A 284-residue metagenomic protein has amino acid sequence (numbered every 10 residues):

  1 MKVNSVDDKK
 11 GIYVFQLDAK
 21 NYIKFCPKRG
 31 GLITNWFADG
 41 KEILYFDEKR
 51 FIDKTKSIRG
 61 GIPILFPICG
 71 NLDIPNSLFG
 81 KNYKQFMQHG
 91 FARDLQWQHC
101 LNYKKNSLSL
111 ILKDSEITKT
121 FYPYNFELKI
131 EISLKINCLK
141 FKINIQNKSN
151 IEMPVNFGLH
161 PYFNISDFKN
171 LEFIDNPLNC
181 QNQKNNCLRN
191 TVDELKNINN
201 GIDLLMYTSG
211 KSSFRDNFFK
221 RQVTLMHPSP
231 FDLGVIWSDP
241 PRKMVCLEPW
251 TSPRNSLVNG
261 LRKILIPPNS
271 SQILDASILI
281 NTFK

Functional and structural regions predicted by a protein language model:
M1-D7, N82-K135: Extended, loop-rich substrate-binding clefts of extracytoplasmic carbohydrate-active enzymes
M1-P63, L72-N76, G210-F231, S270-K284: Beta-strand-rich N-terminal accessory domains
Y13, N106-L108, L139-F141, S212 (+1 more regions): Hydrophobic residues embedded in beta-strands of well-ordered beta-sheets
L17, P27, D114-V155, L159: Acidic, contiguous internal or C-terminal segments within carbohydrate-active enzymes that form a structured patch used
K54-I111, Y207-S209, D275: An extended acidic
C100-L108, S133-C138, I165-N170, D216-F218 (+2 more regions): A short, structured loop/turn motif at beta-sheet edges
E152-P154, P161-P230: Active-site/ligand-binding surface loops and adjacent short beta/alpha elements that line catalytic pockets across
Q222-K284: Active-site pocket scaffolds in enzymes
